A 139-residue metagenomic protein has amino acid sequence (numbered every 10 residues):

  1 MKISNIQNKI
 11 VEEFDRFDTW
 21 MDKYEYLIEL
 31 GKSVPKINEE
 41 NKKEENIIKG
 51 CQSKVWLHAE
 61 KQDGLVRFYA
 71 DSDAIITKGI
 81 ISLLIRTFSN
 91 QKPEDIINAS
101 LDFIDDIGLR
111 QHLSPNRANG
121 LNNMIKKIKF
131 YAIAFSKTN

Functional and structural regions predicted by a protein language model:
I3-K54, K61-R67, D102-N139: N-terminal intrinsically disordered, cationic/polar leader segments that include organellar targeting peptides
W56-H58, L83: Short, hydrophobic/aromatic-rich beta-strand segments within well-structured domains
S72-A74: A short interface-forming secondary-structure element
T77: Short Cys/His-based metal-binding microdomains
I80-Q91: Alpha-helical support elements that line or immediately flank enzyme active sites and cofactor-binding pockets
N90-I107: Glycine-rich phosphate/pyrophosphate-binding loops and their adjacent beta-strand/loop elements at enzyme active sites
